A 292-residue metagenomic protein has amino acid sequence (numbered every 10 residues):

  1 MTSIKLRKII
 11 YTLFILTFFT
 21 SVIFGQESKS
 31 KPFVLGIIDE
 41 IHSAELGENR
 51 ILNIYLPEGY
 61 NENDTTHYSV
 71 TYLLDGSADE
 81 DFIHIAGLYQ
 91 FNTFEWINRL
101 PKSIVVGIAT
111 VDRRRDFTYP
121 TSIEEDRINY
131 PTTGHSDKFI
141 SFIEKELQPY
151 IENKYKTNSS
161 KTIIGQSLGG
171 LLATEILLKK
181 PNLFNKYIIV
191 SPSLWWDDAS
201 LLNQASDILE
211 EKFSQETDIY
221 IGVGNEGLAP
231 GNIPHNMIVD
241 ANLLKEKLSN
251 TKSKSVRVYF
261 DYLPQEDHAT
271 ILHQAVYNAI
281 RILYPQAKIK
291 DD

Functional and structural regions predicted by a protein language model:
M1-S30: Bacterial Sec-dependent N-terminal signal peptides
Q26-D292: Non-catalytic cap/lid and distal C-terminal segments of serine-dependent acyl enzymes
